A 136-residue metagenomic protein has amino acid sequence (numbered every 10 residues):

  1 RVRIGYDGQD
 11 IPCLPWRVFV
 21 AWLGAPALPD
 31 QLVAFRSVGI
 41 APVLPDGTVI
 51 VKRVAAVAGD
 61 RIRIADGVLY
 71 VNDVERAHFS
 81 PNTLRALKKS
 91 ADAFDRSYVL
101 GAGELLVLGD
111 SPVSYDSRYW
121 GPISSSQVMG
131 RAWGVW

Functional and structural regions predicted by a protein language model:
R1-I50, V99, R118-W136: Protein maturation boundaries and topogenic segments
P26, I40, I62, L69-Y70 (+1 more regions): Solvent-exposed loop/turn segments at secondary-structure junctions within structured extracellular/periplasmic domains
P45-R76: Mid-length scaffold segments of soluble, non-membrane domains
A58, G101-A102: Surface-exposed loops/turns
N72-A93: PP2C/PPM family metal-dependent serine/threonine protein phosphatase catalytic domain, recognizing the conserved
L105-D110: Active-site neighborhood of phospho(di)ester-bond hydrolases with catalytic His/Asp-centered motifs
S111-P112, W133: Long, low-complexity intrinsically disordered regions
